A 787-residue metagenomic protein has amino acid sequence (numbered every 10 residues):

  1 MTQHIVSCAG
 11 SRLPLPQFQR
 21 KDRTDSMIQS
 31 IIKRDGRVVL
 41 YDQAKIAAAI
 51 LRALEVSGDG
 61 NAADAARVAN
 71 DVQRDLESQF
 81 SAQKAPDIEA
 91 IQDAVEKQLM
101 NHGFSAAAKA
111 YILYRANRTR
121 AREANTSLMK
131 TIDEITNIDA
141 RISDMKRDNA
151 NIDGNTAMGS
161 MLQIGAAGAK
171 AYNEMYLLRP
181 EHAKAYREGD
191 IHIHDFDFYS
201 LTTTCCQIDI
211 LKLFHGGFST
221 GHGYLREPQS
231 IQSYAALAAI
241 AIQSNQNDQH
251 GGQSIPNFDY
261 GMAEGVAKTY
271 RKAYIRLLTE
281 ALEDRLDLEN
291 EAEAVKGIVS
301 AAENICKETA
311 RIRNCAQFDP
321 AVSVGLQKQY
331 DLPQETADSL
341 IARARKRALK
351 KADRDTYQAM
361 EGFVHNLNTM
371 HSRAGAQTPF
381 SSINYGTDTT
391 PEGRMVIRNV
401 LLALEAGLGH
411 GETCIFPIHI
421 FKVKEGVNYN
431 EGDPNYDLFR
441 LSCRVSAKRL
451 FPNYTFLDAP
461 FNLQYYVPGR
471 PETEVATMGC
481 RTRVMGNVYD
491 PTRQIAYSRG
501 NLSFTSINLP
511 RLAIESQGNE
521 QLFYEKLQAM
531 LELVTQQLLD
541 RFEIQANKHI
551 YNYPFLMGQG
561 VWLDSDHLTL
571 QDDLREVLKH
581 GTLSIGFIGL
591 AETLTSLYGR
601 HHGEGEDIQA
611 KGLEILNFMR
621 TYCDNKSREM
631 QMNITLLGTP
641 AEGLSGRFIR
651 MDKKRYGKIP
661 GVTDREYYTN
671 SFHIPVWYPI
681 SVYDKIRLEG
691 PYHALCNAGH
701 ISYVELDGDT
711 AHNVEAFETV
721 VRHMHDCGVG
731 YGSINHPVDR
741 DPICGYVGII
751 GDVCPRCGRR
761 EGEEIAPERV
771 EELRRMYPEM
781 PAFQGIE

Functional and structural regions predicted by a protein language model:
Q3-C8, F18-R141: Charged, amphipathic alpha-helical regulatory modules used for macromolecular assembly or allosteric control
L13-L15: Leucine-biased recognition of intrinsically disordered, low-complexity hydrophobic segments
I50, M262, T593-L594: Buried hydrophobic packing segments
D71, D75-Q79, P510-S516, S596: Solvent-exposed, amphipathic alpha-helical segments
A94-M100, P554-S565, E576-T593: Core structural elements
N117-A121, S127-K579, R600-H601, G605-I786: Conserved catalytic cores of very large enzyme subunits
E592-R600: Well-ordered alpha-helical scaffold segments within catalytic/enzyme domains
